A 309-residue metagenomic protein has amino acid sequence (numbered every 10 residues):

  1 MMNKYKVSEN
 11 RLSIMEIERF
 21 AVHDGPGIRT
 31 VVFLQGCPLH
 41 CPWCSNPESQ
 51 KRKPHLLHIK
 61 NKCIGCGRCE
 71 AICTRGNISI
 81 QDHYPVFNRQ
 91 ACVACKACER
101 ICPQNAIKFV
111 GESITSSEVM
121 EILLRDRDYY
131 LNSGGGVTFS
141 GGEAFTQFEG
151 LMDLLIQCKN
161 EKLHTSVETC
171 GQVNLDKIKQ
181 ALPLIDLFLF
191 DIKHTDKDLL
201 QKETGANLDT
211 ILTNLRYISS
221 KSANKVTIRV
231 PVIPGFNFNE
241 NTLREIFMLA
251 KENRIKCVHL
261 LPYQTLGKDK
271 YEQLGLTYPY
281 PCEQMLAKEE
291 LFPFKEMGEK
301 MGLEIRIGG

Functional and structural regions predicted by a protein language model:
M2-P26, V232-G309: Auxiliary Fe-S-binding modules of radical SAM enzymes
S13-M15, Q81, E168-Q172: Short gly/ser/thr-rich secondary-structure transition/capping motifs
I14-R68, P85-A94: N-terminal pre-triad scaffold of radical SAM enzymes
P42-S49, R68-F87, A97-S113: Iron-sulfur cluster-binding cysteine motifs and their immediate structural context in ferredoxin-like electron-transfer
H58-I64, G111-D126: Extended, non-globular alpha-helical segments
H58-K60, Q201-N207, G275-E283: Short glycine-enriched, charge-decorated loop/helix-capping segments at active-site entrances that position
N105, Q157-E161, M301: Conserved dinucleotide-binding and phosphotransfer motif residues
S117-Q273: Conserved AdoMet/S-adenosylmethionine-binding subsite of the radical SAM
